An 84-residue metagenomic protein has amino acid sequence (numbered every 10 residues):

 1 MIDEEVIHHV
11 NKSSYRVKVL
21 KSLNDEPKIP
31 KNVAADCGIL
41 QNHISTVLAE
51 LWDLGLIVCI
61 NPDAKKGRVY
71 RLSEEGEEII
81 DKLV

Functional and structural regions predicted by a protein language model:
M1-V17: Short alpha-helical segments that sit at the start of domains
S13, N61-Y70: Short, Lys/Arg-rich nucleic-acid/phosphate-binding segment
S14, D25-I29: Short capping segments at the starts of secondary-structure elements
V17-K21, E78: Pre-recognition alpha-helix immediately N-terminal to the DNA-recognition helix within helix-turn-helix or winged-helix
K28-D36: Short acidic, hydrophobic short linear motifs in intrinsically disordered regions
I39-D53: Short amphipathic alpha-helical interaction segments
W52-P62: A short, conserved structural fragment
R71-V84: Conserved segment of winged-helix/HTH DNA-binding domains
